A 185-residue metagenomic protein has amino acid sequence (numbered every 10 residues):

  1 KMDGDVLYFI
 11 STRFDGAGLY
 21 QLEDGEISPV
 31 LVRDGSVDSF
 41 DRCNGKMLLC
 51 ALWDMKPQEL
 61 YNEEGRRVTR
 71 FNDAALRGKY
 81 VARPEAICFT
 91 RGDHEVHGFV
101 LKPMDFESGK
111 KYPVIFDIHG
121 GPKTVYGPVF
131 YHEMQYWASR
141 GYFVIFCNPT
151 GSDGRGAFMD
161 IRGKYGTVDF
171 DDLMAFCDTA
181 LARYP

Functional and structural regions predicted by a protein language model:
K1, S36-R42: Repeated scaffold domains used in trafficking and secretory/extracellular systems, primarily beta-propellers
K1-F14, E23, L48-D54: Beta-strand C-termini and the immediately following turn/loop, strongest in propeller blades
D15-Q21, M55-N62: Structural motif
G16, S36-D38, P57, M134: Conserved positions at the start
L22-D24, E63-G65, P103: Inter-blade boundary loops/turns of WD-repeat beta-propellers
E26-L31: A short beta-strand motif characteristic of beta-propeller blades
R33-D38, N72-L76: Short coil/turn segments at the loop-to-beta-strand junctions that recur within blades of beta-propeller repeat folds
F71-Y184: Cap/lid segment of the alpha/beta-hydrolase catalytic domain
